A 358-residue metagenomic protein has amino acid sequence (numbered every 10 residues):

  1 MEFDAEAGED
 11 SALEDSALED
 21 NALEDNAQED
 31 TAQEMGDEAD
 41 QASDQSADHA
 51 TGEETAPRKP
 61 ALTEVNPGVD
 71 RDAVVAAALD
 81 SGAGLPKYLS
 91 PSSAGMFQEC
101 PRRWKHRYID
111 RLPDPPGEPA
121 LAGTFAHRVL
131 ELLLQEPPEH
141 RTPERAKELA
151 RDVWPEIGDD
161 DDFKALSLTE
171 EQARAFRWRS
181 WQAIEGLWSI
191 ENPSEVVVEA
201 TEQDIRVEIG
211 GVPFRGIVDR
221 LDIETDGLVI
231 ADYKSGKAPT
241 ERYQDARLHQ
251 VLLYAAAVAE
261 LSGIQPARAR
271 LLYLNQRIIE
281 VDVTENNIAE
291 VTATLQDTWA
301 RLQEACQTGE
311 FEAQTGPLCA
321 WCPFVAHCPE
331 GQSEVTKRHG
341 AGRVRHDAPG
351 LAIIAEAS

Functional and structural regions predicted by a protein language model:
M1-A122, N192, D347-S358: C-terminal, charged and often intrinsically disordered regions of DNA end-processing helicases and nucleases
E2-A5, D10, M35, D44 (+3 more regions): Metal-dependent nuclease catalytic regions and adjoining charged, substrate-binding loops involved in nucleic-acid end
P101-D114, D162-F163, I230, G236 (+1 more regions): Short amphipathic alpha-helical segments and their helix-coil junctions
R103-D110, H127-L130, D159-D160, A231-S235 (+2 more regions): Short acidic (Asp/Glu) and glycine-rich catalytic loops that position anionic groups and cofactors
R111-P119, E136-H140, T240-E241, G309-E310: Short, polar/flexible loop-turn hinges at active-site or ligand-entry regions and domain interfaces
E118, A122, A126, F176-R179 (+2 more regions): Hydrophobic (often cysteine-bearing) scaffold residues that line and stabilize catalytic clefts of nucleotide/cofactor
V129-T201: A non-catalytic, helix-rich entry segment at domain boundaries
V196-E199, Q203-D297: Mg2+/Mn2+-dependent nuclease catalytic core
